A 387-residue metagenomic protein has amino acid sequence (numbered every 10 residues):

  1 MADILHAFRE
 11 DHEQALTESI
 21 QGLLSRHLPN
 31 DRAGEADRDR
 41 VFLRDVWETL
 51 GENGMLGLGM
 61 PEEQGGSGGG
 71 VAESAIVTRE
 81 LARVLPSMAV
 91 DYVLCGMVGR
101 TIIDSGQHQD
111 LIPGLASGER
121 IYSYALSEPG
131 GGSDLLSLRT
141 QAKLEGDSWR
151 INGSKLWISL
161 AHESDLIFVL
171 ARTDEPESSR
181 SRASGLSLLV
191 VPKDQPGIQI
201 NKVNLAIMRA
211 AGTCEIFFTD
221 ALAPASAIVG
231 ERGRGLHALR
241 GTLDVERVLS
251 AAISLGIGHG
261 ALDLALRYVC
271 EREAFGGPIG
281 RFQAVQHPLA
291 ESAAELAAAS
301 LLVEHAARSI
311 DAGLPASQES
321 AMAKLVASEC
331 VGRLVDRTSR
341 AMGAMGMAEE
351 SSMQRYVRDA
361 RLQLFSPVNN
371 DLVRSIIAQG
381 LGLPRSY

Functional and structural regions predicted by a protein language model:
M1-V84, M88, G114, G118 (+4 more regions): Alpha-helical interface subdomain recognition
G54, V77-A82, A171, V191-Q195 (+1 more regions): Short Ser/Thr-interspersed hydrophobic loop/turn segments at strand-loop and sheet-helix junctions that line or gate
G69-V71, D134-L136, L160-S164, R180-S184 (+1 more regions): Short glycine/proline-enriched turns and hinge-like loops at secondary-structure junctions
A89-H108, G132-L135: N-terminal glycine-rich flavin-associated loop
G118-L126, L170: A short, Trp-centered hydrophobic/proline-enriched beta-strand micro-motif
S137, D194-P224: Flexible, small-/acidic-enriched active-site or ligand-binding loops
S148, N152-I198: A short core secondary-structure module
C214-G241: A short, charged helix-loop
